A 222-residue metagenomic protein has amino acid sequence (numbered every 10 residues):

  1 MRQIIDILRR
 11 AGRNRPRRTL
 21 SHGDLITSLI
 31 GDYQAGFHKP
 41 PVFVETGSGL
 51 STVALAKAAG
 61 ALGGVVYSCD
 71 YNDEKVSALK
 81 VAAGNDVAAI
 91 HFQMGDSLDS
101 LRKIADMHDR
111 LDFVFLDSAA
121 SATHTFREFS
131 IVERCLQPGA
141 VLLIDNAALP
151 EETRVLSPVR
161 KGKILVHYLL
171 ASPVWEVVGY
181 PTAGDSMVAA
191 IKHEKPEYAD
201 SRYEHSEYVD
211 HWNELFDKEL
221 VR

Functional and structural regions predicted by a protein language model:
M1-F115, A119-L143, A147-R222: A short alpha-helical cap/connector motif
